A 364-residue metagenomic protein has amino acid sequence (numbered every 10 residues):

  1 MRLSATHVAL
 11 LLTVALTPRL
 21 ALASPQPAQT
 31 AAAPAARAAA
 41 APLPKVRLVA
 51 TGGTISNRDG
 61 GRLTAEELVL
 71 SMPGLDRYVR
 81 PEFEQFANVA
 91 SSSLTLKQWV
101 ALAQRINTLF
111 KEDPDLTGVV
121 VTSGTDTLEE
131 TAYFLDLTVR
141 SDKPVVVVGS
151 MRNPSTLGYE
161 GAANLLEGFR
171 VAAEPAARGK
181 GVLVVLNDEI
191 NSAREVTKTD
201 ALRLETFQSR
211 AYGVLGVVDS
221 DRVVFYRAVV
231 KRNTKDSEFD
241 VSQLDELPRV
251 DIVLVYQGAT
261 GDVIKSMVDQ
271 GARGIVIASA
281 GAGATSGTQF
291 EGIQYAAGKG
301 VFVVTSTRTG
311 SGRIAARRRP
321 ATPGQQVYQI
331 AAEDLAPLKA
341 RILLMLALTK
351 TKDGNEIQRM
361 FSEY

Functional and structural regions predicted by a protein language model:
H7-R19: Bacterial N-terminal signal peptides
Q29-L109: ATP/NTP phosphate-donor binding region
A40-P44, V49-A50, S56-D59, S71-R77 (+2 more regions): Accessory alpha-helical/coil subdomains and C-terminal extensions that flank or cap enzyme catalytic cores
G61-E67, T127, Y133-V146, G161-E167 (+2 more regions): A glycine- and small-aliphatic-rich helix-loop capping segment at beta-alpha/alpha-beta transitions that lines
V121-K143, T285-Q294: Short Gly/Thr/Asp-enriched flexible loops that form oxyanion-binding sites at enzyme active sites
A132-A163, F169-A173, G298-T307: Short, acidic/small-residue loops that bind anionic groups at enzyme active sites
V148-S220: Internal gly/pro-rich beta-alpha loop/helix module that stabilizes soluble enzyme cofactors or their anionic handles
G283, G287-Y364: ATP/nucleoside-binding phosphotransfer catalytic cores, i.e., glycine-rich phosphate-binding loops
